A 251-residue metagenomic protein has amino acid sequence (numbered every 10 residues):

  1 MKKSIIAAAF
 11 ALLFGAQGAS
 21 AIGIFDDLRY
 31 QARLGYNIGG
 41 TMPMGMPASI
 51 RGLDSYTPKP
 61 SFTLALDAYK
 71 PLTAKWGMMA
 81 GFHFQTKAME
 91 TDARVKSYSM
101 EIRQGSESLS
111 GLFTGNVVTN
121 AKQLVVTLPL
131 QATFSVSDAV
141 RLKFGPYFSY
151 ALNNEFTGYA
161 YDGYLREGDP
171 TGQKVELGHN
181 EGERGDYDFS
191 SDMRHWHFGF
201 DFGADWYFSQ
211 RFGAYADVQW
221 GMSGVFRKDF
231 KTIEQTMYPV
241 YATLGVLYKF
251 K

Functional and structural regions predicted by a protein language model:
M1-D27, K251: Cleavable N-terminal export/targeting peptides
A21-P71, V140, S149, M193 (+1 more regions): Short glycine/proline- and aromatic-enriched beta-strand/turn motifs that initiate or cap beta-hairpins
Y30, P60-L66, L124-L130, F198-F202 (+1 more regions): Hydrophobic, lipid-facing positions within transmembrane beta-strands of outer-membrane proteins
A32-I38, A80-T86, F144-Y150, A216-W220 (+1 more regions): Transmembrane beta-barrel strands of outer-membrane/channel proteins
G40-K59, K87-Q123, A151-H197, S223-Y241: Extracellular/periplasm-exposed beta-strand and loop segments of Gram-negative cell-envelope proteins, dominated by
A68-K70, A132-F134, Y150, W206-F208 (+2 more regions): Residue-level signature of outer-membrane beta-barrel architecture
K75-M78, A139-L142, Q210-A216: Repeated loop/turn-to-beta-strand initiation elements of outer-membrane beta-barrel proteins
W206-Q210, Y238-K251: Outer-membrane beta-barrel "beta-signal"
